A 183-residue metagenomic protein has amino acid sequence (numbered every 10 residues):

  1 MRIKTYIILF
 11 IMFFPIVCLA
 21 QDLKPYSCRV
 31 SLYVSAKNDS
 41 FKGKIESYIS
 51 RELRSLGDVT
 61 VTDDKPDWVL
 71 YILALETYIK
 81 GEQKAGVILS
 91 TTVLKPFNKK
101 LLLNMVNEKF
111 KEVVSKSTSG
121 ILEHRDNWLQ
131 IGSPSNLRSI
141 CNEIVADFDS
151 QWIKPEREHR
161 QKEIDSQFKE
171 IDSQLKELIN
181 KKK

Functional and structural regions predicted by a protein language model:
I3-A20: Sec-dependent N-terminal signal peptides
I16-L56, E156-K183: A structural "domain/chain start" motif
P25-R29, K65-L70: Extracytoplasmic
A36, I49, K65, A74-E76 (+1 more regions): A mature extracytoplasmic/lumenal domain signature
E52-V59, D147, Q151: Structured segments of extracytoplasmic/periplasmic soluble domains in secreted or envelope-associated proteins
L56-T60, V69-S135: Surface-exposed short loop/turn segments
V61, P66-D67, I144: N-terminal amphipathic/basic membrane-interacting segments and domains, especially the gasdermin N-terminal
L101-K183: C-terminal/domain-edge helix-coil "capping" segments
